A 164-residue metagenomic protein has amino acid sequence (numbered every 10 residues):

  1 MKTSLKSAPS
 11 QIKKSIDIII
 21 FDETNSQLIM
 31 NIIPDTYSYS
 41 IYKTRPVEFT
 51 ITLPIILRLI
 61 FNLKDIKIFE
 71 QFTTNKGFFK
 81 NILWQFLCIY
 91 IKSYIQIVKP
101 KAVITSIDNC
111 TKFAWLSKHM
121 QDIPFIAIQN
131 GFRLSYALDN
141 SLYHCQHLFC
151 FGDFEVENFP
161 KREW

Functional and structural regions predicted by a protein language model:
K2-Y37, Y42-W164: Active-site and donor-binding regions of nucleotide-sugar-utilizing enzymes
